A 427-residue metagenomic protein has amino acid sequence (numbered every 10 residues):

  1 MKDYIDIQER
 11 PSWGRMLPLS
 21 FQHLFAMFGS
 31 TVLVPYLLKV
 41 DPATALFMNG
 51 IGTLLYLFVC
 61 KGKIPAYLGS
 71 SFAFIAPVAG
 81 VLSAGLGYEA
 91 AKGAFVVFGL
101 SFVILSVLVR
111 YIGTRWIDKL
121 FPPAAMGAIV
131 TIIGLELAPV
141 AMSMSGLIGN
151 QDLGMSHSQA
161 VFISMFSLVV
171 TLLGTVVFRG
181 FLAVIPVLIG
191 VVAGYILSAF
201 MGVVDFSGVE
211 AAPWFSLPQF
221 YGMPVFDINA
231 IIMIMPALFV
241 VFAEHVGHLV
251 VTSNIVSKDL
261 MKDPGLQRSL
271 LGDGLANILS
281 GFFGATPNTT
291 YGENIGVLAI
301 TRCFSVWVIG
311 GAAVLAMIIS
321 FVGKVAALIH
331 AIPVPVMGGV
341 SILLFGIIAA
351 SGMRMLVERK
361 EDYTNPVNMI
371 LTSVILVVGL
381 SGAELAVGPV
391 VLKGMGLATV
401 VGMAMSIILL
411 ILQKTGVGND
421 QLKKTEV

Functional and structural regions predicted by a protein language model:
D3-L17, Y36-L57, K63, M235-V306 (+1 more regions): Membrane-embedded helical hairpins/re-entrant loop segments and their flanking transmembrane helices within multi-pass
G14-M27, S156-L168, I185-P186, P218-V250 (+1 more regions): Hydrophobic, membrane-embedded alpha-helices of multi-pass small-molecule transporters
L19-G52, L57, I64-G87: Transmembrane helix-boundary motif of multi-pass solute transporters/channels
V40-L46, G62-F74, I117-M126, A183-L188 (+4 more regions): Short, non-helical or kinked segments that cap or interrupt transmembrane helices
G52-I64, V103-I117, T171-R179, V246-S257 (+2 more regions): C-terminal ends of transmembrane helices
V78-A84, T175, N294-I309, L315-S320: Interfacial segments of multi-pass membrane proteins
A84-S207, A313-L422: Membrane-embedded alpha-helical modules
D205-L217, H248: Peri-membrane helix termini and adjoining interfacial loops of integral membrane proteins
